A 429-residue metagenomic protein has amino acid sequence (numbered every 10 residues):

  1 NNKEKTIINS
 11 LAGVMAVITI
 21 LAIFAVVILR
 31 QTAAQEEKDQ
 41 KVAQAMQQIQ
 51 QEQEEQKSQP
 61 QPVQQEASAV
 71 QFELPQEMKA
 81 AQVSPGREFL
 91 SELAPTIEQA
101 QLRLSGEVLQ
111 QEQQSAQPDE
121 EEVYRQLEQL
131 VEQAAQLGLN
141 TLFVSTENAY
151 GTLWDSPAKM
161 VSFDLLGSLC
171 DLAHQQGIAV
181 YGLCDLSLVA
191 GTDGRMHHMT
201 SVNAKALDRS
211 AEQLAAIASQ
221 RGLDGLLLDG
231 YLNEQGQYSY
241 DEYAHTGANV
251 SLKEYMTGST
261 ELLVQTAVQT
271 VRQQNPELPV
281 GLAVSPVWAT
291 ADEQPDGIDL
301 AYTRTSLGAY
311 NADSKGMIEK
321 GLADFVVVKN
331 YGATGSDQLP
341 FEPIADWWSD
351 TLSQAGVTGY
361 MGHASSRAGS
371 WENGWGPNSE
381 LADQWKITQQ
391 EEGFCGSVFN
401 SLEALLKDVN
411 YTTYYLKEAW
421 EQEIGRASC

Functional and structural regions predicted by a protein language model:
N2-V17: N-terminal Sec-pathway targeting helices
A33-F72: N-terminal, intrinsically disordered, polar/charged segments of Gram-positive cell-envelope systems that serve as
V70-F163, D241-T246, V327-G332, V398: N-terminal substrate-binding region of glycoside hydrolase catalytic domains
F72-Y124, L166, C170-D171, A179-R221 (+1 more regions): Active-site-adjacent "subsite" loops/lids of carbohydrate-active enzymes
F89, E121-E122, A149-L153, K159-F163 (+5 more regions): Acidic-and-aromatic substrate-binding clefts and catalytic sites of carbohydrate-active enzymes
E112-P118, V123, L130, L139 (+2 more regions): Polysaccharide-binding and catalytic clefts of secreted carbohydrate-active enzymes
Q129-V131, V144-L188, H245-Q274, P340-A345: Aromatic-lined substrate-binding rim segments of carbohydrate-active enzymes
N311-Q338, T351-S428: Substrate-binding cleft of secreted/luminal carbohydrate-active enzymes
